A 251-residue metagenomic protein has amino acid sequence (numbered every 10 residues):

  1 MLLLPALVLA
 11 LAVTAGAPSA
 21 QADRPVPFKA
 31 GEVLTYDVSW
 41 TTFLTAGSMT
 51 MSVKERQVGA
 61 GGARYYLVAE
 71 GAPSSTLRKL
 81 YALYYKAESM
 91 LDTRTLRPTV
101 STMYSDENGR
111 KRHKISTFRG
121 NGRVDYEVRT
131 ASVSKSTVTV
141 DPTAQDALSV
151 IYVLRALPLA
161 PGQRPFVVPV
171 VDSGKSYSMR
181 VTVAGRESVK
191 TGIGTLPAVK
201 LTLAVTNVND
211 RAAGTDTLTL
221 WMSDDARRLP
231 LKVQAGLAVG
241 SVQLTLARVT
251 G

Functional and structural regions predicted by a protein language model:
M1-P5, K135-T137, P161, R180: Short intrinsically disordered, low-complexity coil segments enriched in acidic
L3-T14: Bacterial N-terminal signal peptides
P5, D141-L148, V183, Q243: Low-complexity, intrinsically disordered regions enriched in charged/polar residues
P18-G120, A156-G251: Acidic, serine/threonine-rich low-complexity disordered tracts
R112-R155: Hydrophobic, well-structured mid-protein blocks that either form specific transmembrane helices
